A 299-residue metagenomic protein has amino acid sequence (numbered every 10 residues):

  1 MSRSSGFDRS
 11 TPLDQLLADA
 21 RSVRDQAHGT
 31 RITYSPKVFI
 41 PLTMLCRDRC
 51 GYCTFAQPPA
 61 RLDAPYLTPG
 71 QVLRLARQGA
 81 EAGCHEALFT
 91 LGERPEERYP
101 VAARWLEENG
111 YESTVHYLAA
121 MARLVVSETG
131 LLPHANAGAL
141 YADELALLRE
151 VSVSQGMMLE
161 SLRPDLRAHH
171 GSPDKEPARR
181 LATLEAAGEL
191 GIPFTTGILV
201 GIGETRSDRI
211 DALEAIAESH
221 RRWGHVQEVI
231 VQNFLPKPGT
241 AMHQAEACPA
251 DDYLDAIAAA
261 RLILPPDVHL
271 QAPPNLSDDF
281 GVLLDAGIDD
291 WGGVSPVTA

Functional and structural regions predicted by a protein language model:
M1-A18, S22-A27, L73, A80 (+2 more regions): Auxiliary Fe-S-binding modules of radical SAM enzymes
S5-Y66, G70-Q71, L75, E81-E86: N-terminal [4Fe-4S]-dependent radical SAM core
I32-I40, H85-F89, P133-A135, Q155-M157 (+4 more regions): Hydrophobic faces of well-ordered beta-strands that scaffold small-molecule active sites in alpha/beta enzyme cores
F39, Y141-A142, R163, S277-F280: Alpha-helix N-cap/helix-start and coil->helix boundary motif
P41, P95-E97, P236-K237: Short, active-site-adjacent cap segments at secondary-structure transitions
C46, L91-E93, L159-S161, N233-L235 (+1 more regions): Short, small-residue-rich loop/turn micro-motifs
Q57-R221: Conserved Radical SAM active-site core
